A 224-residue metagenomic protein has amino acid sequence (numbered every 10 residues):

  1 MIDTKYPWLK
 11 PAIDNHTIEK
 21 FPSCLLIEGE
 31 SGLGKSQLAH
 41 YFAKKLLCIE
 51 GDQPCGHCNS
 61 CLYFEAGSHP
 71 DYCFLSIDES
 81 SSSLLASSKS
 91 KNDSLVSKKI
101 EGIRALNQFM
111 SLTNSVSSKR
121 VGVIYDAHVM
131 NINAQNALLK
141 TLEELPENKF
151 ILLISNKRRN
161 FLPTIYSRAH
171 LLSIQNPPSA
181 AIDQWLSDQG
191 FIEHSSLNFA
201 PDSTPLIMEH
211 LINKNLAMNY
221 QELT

Functional and structural regions predicted by a protein language model:
M1, D93-V96, A137-E143, N213-K214: Short, mixed-charge, low-aromatic patches
M1-K45, Y63, E147-F150, N156-T224: Charged, glycine-rich active-site and insertion segments that engage polyanionic ligands
M1-N133: Clamp-loader machinery-focused feature within the broader ASCE/P-loop NTPase space
P70, N114, L145-P146, P177: Proline-centered helix-kink/hinge sites
E101, A105, V129, N133-A137 (+5 more regions): Residues forming well-ordered secondary-structure scaffolds
Q108, K140, S167: Conserved adenine-binding aromatic site and its adjacent loop/helix in ATP-hydrolyzing domains
S111, N136-L153: Conserved catalytic/switch belt of AAA+ P-loop NTPases
